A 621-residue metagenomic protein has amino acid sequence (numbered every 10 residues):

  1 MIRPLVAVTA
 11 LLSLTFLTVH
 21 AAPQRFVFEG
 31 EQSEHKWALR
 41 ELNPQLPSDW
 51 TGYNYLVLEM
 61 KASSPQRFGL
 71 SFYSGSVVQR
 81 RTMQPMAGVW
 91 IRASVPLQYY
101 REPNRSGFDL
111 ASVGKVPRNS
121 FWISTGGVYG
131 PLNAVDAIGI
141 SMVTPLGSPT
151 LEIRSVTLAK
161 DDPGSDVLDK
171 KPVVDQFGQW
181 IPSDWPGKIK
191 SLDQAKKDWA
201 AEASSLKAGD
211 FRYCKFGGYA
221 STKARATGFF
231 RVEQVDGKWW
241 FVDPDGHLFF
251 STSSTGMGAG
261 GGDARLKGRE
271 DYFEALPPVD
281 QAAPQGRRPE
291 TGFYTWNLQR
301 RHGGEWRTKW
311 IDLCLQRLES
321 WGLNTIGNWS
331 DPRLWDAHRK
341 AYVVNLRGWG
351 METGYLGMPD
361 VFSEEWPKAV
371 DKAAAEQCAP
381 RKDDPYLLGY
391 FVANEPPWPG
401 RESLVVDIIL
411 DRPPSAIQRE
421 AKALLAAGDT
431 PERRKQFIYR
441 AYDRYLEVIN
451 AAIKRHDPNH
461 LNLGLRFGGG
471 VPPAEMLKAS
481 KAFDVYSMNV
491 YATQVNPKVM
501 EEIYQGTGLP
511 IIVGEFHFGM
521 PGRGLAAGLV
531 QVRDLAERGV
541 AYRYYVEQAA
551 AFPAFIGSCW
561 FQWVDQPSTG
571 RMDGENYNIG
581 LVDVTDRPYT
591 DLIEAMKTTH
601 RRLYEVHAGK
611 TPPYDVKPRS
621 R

Functional and structural regions predicted by a protein language model:
V6-F16: Bacterial N-terminal signal peptides
G30-A134, L146-P149: Extracellular ligand-binding interfaces
V95, I138-I140, R154-L158, Y486: Extracellular beta-strand elements of beta-rich domains used for carbohydrate recognition/degradation or cell-matrix
G187-A337, T353-Y386, E432-R440: Active-site-adjacent substrate/metal-binding segments within catalytic domains of carbohydrate-active enzymes
S254-E270, D336-E352, K382-P385, V392-A426 (+1 more regions): Aromatic- and acidic-residue-enriched segments that line the glycan-binding/catalytic groove of carbohydrate-active
Y272-P278, A423-Y544: Extracellular glycoside hydrolase catalytic/binding regions
D384-G389, A393-N394, F516, V530-L581 (+1 more regions): Substrate-binding cleft of secreted/luminal carbohydrate-active enzymes
D407-K422, F561-R621: Aromatic-rich peripheral "rim/lid" segments of glycoside hydrolase catalytic domains that contact and position glycan
